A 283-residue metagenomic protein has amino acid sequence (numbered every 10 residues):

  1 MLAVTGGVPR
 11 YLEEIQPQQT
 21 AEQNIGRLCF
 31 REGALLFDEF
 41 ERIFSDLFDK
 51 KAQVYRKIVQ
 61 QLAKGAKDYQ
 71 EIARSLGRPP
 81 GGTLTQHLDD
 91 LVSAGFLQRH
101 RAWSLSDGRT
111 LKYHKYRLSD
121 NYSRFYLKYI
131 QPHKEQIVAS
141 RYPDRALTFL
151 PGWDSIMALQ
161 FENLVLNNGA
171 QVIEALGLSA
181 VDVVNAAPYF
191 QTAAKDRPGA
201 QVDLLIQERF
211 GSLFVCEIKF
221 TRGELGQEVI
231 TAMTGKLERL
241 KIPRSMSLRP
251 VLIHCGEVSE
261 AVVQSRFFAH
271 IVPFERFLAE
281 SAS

Functional and structural regions predicted by a protein language model:
M1-S45: Amphipathic alpha-helical "lid/sensor" segments that cap RecA-like P-loop NTPase cores
L2-A3, P9, R56-V59, G81 (+1 more regions): Short, well-structured alpha-helical segments
D49-K67: Short amphipathic alpha-helical interface segments
G65-L76: Short acidic, hydrophobic short linear motifs in intrinsically disordered regions
R78-G95: Short amphipathic alpha-helical interaction segments
V92-L105: A short, conserved structural fragment
A102, G108-S283: A cross-kingdom feature that marks ATP-driven nucleic-acid transaction machinery
